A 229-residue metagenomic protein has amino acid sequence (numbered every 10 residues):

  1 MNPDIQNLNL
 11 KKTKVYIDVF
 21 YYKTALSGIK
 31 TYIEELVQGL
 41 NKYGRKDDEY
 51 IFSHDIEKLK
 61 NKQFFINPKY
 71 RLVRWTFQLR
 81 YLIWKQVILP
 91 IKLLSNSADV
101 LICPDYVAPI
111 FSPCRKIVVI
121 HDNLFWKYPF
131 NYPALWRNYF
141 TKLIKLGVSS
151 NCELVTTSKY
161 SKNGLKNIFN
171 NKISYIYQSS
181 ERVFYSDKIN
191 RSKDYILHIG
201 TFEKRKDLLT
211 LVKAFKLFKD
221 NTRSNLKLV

Functional and structural regions predicted by a protein language model:
N2-V229: Carbohydrate transferase catalytic cores enriched for Leloir-type hexosyltransferases
